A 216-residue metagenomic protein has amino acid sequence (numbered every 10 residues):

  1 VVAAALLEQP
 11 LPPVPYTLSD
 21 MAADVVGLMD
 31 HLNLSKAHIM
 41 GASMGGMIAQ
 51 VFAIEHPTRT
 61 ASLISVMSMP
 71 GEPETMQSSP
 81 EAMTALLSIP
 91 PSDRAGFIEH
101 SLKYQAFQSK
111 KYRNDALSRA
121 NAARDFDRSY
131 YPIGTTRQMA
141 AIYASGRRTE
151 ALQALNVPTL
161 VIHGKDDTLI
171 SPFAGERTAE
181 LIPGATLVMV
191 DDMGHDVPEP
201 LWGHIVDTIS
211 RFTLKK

Functional and structural regions predicted by a protein language model:
S19-A37: Conserved acidic catalytic loop of the alpha/beta-hydrolase fold
S35-E74: Conserved hydrolase catalytic core segment
L63-S92: Flexible "cap/lid" loop of the alpha/beta hydrolase fold
G96-R137: Conserved alpha/beta-hydrolase catalytic His-Asp/Glu region
T135-A151: Active-site nucleophile elbow and catalytic-triad environment of alpha/beta-hydrolase enzymes
L155, V161-H163: Short beta-strand/loop motif that positions the catalytic acidic residue of the alpha/beta-hydrolase fold
D166-I170: Acidic catalytic loop of the alpha/beta-hydrolase fold
A185-K216: Catalytic active-site module of serine/aspartate enzymes centered on a nucleophile-bearing elbow/loop
